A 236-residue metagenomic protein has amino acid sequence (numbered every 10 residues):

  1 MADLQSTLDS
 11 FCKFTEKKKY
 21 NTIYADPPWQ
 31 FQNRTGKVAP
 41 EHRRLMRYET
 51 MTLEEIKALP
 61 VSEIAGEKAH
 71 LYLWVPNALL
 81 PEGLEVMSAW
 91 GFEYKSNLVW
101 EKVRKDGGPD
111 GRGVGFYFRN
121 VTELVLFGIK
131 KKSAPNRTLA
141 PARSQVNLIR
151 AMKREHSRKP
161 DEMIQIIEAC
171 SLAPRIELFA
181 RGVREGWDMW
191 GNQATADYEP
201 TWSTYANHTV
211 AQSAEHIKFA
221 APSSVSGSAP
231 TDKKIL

Functional and structural regions predicted by a protein language model:
M1-L236: Class I S-adenosyl-L-methionine-dependent methyltransferase catalytic core
